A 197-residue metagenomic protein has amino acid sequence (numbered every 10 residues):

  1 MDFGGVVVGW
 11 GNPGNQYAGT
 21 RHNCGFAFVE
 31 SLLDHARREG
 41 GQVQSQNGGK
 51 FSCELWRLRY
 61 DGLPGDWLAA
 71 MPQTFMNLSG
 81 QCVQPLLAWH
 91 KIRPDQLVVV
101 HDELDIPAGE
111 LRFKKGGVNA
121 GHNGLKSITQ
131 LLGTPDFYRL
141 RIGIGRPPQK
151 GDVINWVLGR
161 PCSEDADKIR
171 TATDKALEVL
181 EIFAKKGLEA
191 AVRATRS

Functional and structural regions predicted by a protein language model:
M1-G116, K126-L140, P147-D152, G159 (+1 more regions): Nucleotide and nucleotide-moiety/phosphate-recognizing core
G121-G124: Hydrophobic alpha-helical segments within soluble ligand-binding/sensing domains
